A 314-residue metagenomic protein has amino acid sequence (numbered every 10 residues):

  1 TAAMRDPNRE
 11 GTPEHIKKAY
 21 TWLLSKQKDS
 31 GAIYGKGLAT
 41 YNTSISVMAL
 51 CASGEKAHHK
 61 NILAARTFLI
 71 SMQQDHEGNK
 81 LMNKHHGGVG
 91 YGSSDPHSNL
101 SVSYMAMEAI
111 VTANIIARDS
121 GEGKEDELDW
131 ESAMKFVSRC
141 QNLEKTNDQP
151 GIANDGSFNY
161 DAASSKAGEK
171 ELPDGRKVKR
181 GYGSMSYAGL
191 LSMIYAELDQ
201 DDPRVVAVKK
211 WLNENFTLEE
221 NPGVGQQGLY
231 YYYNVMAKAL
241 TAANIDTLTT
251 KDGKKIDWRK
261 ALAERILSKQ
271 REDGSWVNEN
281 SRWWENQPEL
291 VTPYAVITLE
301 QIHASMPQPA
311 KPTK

Functional and structural regions predicted by a protein language model:
T1-H15, D29-T67, S71-E264, S268-K311: An alpha-helical repeat/solenoid feature that recognizes helix-turn-helix modules
Y20-A32: Surface-exposed loop and membrane-interface regions of Gram-negative outer-membrane beta-barrel proteins
